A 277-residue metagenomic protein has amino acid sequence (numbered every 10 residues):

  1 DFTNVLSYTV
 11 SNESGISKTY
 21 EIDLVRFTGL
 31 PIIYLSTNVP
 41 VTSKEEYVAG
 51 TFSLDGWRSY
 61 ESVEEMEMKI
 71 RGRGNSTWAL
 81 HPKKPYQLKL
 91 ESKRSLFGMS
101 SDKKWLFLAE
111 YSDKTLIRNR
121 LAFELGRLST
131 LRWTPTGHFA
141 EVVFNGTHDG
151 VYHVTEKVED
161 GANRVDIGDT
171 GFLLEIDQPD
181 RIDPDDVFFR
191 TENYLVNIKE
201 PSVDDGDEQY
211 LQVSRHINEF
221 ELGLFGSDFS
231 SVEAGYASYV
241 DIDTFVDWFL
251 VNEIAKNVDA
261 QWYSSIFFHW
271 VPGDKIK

Functional and structural regions predicted by a protein language model:
D1-G29: Beta-rich interaction/scaffold domains
D23-K69: Regulatory N- and C-terminal appendages and interdomain linkers associated with kinase/kinase-like NTP transferase
L30, K103-K104, R132-T134, T147 (+3 more regions): Loop/turn elements at helix/coil->beta-strand transitions in domains of secreted/extracellular proteins
L35, L88, S238-K277: Active-site acidic catalytic loop and adjacent metal/ATP-binding pocket of ATP-dependent phosphoryl transfer enzymes
G50-A109: Conserved oxyanion/phosphate-binding beta-strand-loop segments in alpha/beta enzyme cores
K89, K93-S95, A109-E110, L131-P135 (+1 more regions): Internal "kinase-insert"/substrate-recognition segments embedded within catalytic cores of ATP-dependent enzymes
Y111-R132: A conserved alpha-helical element in kinase catalytic cores
